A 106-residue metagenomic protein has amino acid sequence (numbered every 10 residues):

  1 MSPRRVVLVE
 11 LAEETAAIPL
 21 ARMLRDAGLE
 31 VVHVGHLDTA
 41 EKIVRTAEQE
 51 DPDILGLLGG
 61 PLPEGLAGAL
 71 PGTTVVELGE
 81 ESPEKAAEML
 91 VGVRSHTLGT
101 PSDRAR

Functional and structural regions predicted by a protein language model:
M1-V32, G72, G92-R106: ATP-dependent carboxylate/acyl-activation modules
D26-A27, V31-L90: Cofactor-cradling patches in redox/metallo enzymes
